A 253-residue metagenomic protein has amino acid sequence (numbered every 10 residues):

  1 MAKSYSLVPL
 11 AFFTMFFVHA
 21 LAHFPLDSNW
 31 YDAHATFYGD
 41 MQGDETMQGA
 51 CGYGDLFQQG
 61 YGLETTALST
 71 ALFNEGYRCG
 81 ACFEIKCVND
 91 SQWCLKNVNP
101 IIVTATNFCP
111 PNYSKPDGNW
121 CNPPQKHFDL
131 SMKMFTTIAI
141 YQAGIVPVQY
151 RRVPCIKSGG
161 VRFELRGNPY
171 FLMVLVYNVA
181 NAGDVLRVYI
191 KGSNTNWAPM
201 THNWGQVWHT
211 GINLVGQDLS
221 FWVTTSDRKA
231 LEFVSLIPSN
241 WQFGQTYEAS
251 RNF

Functional and structural regions predicted by a protein language model:
A2-F253: Folded extracytoplasmic luminal domains of secretory or organellar precursors
